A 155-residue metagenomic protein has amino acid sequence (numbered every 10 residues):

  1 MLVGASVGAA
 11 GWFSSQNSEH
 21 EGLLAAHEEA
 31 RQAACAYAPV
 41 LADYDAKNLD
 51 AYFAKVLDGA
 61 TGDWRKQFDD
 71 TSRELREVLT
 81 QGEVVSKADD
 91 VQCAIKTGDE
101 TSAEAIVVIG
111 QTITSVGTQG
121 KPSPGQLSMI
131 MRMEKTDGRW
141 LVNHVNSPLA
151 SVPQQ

Functional and structural regions predicted by a protein language model:
M1-D43: Juxtamembrane and targeting peptides
A25-V85: Core segments of small alpha/beta cavity-forming domains
V40, I113-Q119, V152-P153: A short, acidic/glycine-rich surface segment
S72, V107-Q111, N146: A mature extracytoplasmic/lumenal domain signature
G82-G117: Surface-exposed, charged secondary-structure patches
D90, E100-S102, P124-S128, D137: Extracytoplasmic
T114-Q126, I130: Periplasmic/lumenal scaffold domains of single-pass inner-membrane subunits that build Gram-negative envelope
Q126-Q154: Short beta-strand edge/turn micro-motifs at domain boundaries
